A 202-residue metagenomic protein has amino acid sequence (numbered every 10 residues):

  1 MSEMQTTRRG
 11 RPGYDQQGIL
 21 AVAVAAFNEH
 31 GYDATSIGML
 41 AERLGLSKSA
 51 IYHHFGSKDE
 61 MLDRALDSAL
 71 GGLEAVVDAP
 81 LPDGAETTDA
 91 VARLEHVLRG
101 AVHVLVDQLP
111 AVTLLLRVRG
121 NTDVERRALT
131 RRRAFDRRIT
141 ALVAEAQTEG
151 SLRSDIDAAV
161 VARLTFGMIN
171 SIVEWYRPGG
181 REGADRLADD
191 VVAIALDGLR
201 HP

Functional and structural regions predicted by a protein language model:
M1-H30, A34-R43, D59-D63, S68 (+2 more regions): Basic, helix-initiating cap at the start of DNA-binding domains
G13, Q17, A21, A25 (+10 more regions): Generic detection of well-ordered alpha-helical segments
L44-F55: Short hydrophobic/aromatic patch on the recognition helix
R64, A75-D107, A162-T165: Hydrophobic alpha-helical connector segments
G71-D78, H103, D107, V124-E149 (+2 more regions): Amphipathic alpha-helical packing segments from all-alpha helical-bundle domains
R93, V97, V102, S154-E174 (+1 more regions): Hydrophobic alpha-helical segments that form the core of small-molecule binding pockets and/or dimer interfaces
H103-D107, L114, D136, A141 (+3 more regions): Amphipathic C-terminal alpha-helical segment
